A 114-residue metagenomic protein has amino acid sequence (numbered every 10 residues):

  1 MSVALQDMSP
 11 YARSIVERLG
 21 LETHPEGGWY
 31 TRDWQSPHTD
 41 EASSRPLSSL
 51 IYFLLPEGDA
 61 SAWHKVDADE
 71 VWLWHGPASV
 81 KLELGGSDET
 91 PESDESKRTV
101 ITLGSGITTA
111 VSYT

Functional and structural regions predicted by a protein language model:
S2-A110: Non-catalytic, conserved peripheral segments adjacent to functional cores
T114: Conserved small/polar residues in nucleotide/adenosyl-binding loops
